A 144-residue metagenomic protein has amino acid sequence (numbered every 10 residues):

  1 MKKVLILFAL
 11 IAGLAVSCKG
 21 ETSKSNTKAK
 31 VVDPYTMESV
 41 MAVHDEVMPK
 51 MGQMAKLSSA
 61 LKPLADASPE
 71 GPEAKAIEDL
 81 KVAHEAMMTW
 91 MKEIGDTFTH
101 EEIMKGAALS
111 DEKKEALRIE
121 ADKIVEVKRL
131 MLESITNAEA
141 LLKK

Functional and structural regions predicted by a protein language model:
M1-V4: Positively charged n-region of N-terminal signal peptides that target proteins for export
I6-L10: Sec-dependent N-terminal signal peptides
L14-S17: C-terminal motif of bacterial Sec signal peptides marking the signal peptidase cleavage site
G20-P69: Immediate post-signal-peptide N-terminus of mature secreted/exported proteins
M37-V43, V47, M51, L109-K144: C-terminal amphipathic alpha-helix
V43, K50, L57, A76 (+3 more regions): Amphipathic coiled-coil alpha-helices
G52-A55, S59-K62, T99-E112, K143-K144: Long, low-complexity or tandemly repetitive, helically biased scaffold regions used for multimeric assembly/adhesion
E73-K123: Long, amphipathic, charge-rich alpha-helical segments that form helical bundles/coiled-coils
